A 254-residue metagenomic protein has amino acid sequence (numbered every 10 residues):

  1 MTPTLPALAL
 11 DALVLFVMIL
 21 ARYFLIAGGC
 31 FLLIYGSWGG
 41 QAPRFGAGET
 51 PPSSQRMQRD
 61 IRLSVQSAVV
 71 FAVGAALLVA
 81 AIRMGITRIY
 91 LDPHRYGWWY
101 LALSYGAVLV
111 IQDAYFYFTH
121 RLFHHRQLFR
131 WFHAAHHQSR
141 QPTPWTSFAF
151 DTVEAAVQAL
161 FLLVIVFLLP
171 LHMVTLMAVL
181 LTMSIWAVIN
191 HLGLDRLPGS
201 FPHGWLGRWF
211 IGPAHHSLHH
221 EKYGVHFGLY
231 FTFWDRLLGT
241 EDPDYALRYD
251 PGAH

Functional and structural regions predicted by a protein language model:
M1-F24, G28, G36-S53, F129 (+1 more regions): Cytosolic/stromal cytosol-facing helical appendages immediately following the last transmembrane segment
D11, F45-A68, D92-S104: Interfacial transmembrane-helix boundary/kink motif in multi-pass membrane proteins
M18-W38, F71-A75, V108-T119, V188: Hydrophobic alpha-helical membrane-embedded segments
Q66-A75, V79-R83, F150-I165: Core segments of transmembrane alpha-helices that mediate helix-helix packing or line hydrophobic substrate/ligand
V73-I111: Juxtamembrane helix-loop-helix connectors linking adjacent transmembrane helices in multi-pass membrane enzymes
M84-I89, Y115-F132, G193-P202: Juxtamembrane/interfacial segments flanking transmembrane helices
W98-H137, P144-F150, A159: Function-critical hydrophobic alpha-helical transmembrane segments in multi-pass membrane proteins
